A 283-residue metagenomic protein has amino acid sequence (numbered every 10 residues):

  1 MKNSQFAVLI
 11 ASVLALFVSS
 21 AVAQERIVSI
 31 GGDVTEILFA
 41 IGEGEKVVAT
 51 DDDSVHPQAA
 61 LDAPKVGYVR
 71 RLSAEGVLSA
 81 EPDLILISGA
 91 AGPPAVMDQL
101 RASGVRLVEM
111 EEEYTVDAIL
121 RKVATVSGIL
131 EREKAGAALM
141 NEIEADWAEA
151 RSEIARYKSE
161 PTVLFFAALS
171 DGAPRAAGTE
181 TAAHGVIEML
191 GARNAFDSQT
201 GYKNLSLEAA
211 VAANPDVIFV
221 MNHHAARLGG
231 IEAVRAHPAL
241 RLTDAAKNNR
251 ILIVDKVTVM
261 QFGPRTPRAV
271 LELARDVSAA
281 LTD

Functional and structural regions predicted by a protein language model:
M1-F6: Positively charged n-region of N-terminal signal peptides that target proteins for export
A7-S19: Bacterial N-terminal signal peptides
A23-R26, A95-D171, N194-T200, N248-D283: Extracytoplasmic substrate-binding proteins
E25-A80, L84-A91, I231: A short, structured surface patch at a secondary-structure boundary
G31, G89-A90, E112, A167 (+3 more regions): Short secondary-structure boundary segments
E75-E81, S206-N214: Short helices/loops that flank or line small-molecule/ion binding pockets
G92-A102, V217-R235: A ligand-binding cleft/hinge motif common to bilobed small-molecule-binding domains
A177-Y202, N222, I253: His/Asp/Glu-enriched short active-site or ligand-binding loop at hydrolase and phosphoryl-transfer sites
